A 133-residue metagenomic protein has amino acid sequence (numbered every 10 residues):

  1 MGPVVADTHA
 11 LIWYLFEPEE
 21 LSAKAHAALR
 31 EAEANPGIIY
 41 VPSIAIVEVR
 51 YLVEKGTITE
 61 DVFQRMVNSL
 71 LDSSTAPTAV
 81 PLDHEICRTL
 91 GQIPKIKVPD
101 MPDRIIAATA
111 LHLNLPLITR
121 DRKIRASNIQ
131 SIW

Functional and structural regions predicted by a protein language model:
M1-V41, E54-N68, L113: Short, well-structured N-terminal submotif of metal-dependent ribonuclease cores
A10, A45, I86, I106 (+1 more regions): Alpha-helix capping/helix-boundary segments
Y40-S43, T119: Short beta-strand segments
V49: Phosphate/NTP-binding elements of NTP-utilizing enzymes
E60, S74-R120: Active-site neighborhoods of divalent-metal-dependent phosphate/nucleic-acid chemistry enzymes
N128-W133: Active-site regions of enzymes building and remodeling cell-envelope glycoconjugates
